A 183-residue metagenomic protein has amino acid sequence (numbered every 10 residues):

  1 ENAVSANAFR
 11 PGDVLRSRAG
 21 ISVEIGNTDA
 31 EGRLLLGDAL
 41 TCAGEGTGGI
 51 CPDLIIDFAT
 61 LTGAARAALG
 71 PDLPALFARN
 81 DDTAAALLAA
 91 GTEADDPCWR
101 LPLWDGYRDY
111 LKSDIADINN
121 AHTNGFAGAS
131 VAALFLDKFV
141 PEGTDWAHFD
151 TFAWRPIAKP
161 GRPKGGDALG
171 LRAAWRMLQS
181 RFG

Functional and structural regions predicted by a protein language model:
E1-G183: A generic structural signal for tightly packed, nonpolar segments enriched in small/aliphatic residues
